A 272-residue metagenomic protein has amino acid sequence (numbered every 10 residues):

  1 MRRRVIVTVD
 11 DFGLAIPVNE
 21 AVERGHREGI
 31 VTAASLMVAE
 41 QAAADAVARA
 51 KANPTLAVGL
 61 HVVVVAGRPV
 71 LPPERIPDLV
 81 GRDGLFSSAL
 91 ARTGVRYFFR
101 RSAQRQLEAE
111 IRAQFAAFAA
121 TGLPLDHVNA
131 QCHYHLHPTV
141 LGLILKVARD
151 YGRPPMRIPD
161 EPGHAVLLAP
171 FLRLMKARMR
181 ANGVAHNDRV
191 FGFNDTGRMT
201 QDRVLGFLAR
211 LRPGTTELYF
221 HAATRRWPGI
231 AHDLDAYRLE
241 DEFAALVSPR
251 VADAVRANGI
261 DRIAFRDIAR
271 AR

Functional and structural regions predicted by a protein language model:
M1-I6, I16-H127, P138-R272: Terminal accessory/targeting
V9-F12: DG-centered beta-turn motif at the end of beta-strands
A130-C132: Active-site histidine-anchored catalytic micro-motif
